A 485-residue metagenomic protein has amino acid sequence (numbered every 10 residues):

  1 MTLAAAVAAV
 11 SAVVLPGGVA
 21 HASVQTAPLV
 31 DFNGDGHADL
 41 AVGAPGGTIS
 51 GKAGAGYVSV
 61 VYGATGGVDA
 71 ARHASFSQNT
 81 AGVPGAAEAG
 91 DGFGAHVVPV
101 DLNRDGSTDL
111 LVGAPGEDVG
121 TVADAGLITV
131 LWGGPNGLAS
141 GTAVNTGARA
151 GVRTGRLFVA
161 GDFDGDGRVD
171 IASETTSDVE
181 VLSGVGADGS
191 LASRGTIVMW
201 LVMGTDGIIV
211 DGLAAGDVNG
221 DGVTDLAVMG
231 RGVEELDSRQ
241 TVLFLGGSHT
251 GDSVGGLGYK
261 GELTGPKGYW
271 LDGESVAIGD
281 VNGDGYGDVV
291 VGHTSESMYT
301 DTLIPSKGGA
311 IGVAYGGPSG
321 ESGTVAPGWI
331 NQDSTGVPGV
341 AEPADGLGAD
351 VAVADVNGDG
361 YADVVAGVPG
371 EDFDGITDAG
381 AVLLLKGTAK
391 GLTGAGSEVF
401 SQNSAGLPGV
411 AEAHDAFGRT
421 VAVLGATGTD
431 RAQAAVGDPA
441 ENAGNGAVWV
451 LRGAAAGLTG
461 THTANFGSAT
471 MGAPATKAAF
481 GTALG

Functional and structural regions predicted by a protein language model:
T2-L3, V7-Q25, Y62-G92, V130-R153 (+6 more regions): Blade-edge motifs of beta-propeller repeat domains
S23-A38, G43, G94-S107, G155-F163 (+5 more regions): Beta-propeller blade termini
G34-G43, R104-P115, G165-E174, G220-M229 (+3 more regions): Acidic/hydrophobic-patterned starts of short beta strands in beta-sheet-rich repeat architectures
L40-V42, V58-V61, F76, F93 (+16 more regions): Hydrophobic strand positions within the blades of repeat-based beta-sheet folds
G46-G51, G116-T121, D178, R231-L236 (+3 more regions): Short glycine/acidic-enriched loop and turn motifs that connect beta-strands
A53-Y57, A70, D109, V122-L127 (+8 more regions): A detector of repeated loop/turn-to-beta-strand junctions in beta-rich toroidal repeat architectures
G54, A89-F93, V98, D124 (+11 more regions): Beta-rich catalytic cores
A89-N103, S107-E117, V122-L131, V144-A160 (+1 more regions): Mobile, glycine-rich extracellular loop/lid and propeptide segments that shape or gate substrate/ligand access
